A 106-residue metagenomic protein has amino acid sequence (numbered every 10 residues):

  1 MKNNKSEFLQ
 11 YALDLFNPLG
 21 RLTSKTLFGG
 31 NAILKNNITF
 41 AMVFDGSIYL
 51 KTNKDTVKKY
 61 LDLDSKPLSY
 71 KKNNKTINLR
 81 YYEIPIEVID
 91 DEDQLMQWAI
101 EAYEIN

Functional and structural regions predicted by a protein language model:
M1-N106: Charge-dense, helix-prone N-terminal extensions
